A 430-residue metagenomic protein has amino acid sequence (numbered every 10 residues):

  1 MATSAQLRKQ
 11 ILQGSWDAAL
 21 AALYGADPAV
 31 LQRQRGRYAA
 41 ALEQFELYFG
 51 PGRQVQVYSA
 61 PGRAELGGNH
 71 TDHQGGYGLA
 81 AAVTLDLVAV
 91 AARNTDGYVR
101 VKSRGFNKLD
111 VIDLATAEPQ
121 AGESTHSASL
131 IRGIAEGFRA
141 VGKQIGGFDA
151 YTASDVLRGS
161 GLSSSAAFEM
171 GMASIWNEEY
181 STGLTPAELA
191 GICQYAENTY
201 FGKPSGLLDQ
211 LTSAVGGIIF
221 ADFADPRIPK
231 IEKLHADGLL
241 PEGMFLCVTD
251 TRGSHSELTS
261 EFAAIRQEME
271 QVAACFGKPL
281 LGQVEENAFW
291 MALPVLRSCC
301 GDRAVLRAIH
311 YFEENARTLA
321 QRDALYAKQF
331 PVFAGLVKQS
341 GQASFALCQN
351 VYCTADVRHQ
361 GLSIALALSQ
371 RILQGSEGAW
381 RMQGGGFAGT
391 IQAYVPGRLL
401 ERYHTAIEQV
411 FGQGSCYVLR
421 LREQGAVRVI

Functional and structural regions predicted by a protein language model:
M1-R63, G67, V88, A92-S124 (+2 more regions): C-terminal nucleotide
R53-Q54, H70-Y77, T116-S124, S154-L162 (+2 more regions): A short glycine/serine-rich beta->alpha loop
S59-A64, G68-G75, D155-M172, S376-Y394: Glycine/serine-rich anion-binding loops at beta->alpha junctions that coordinate negatively charged ligand groups
G76-D96, V215: Structural signature of FAD isoalloxazine-binding scaffolds in flavoprotein oxidoreductases
R100-K102, G147-S154, G183-Y195, A334-Q339 (+1 more regions): Beta-strand segments within the central parallel beta-sheet cores of soluble alpha/beta enzyme folds
A135-L157: Glycine- and acidic-rich phosphate- and metal-coordinating loops
A140-F148, I175-I192, G397-V410: Phosphate-handling active-site elements
S160-V248, I430: Fold-level recognition of mixed alpha/beta catalytic cores in primary-metabolism enzymes, strongest
